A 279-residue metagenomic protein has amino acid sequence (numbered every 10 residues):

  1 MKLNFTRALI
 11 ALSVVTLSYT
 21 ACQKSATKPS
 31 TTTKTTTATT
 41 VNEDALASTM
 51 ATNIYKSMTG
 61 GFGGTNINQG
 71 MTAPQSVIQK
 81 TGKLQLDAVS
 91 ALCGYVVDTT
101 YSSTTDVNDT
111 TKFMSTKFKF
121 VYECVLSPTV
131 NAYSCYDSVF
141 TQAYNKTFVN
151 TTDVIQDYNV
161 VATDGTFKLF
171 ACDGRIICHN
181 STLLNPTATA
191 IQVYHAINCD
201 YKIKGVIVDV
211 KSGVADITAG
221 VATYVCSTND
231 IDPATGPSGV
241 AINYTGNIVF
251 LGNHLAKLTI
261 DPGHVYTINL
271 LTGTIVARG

Functional and structural regions predicted by a protein language model:
M1-L9: Bacterial N-terminal signal peptides that target proteins for export
R7, Q23-S25: Beta-sheet entry/capping signal
I10-A11, T27: Generic short amphipathic/hydrophobic targeting helices enriched at N-termini, encompassing Sec-type signal peptides
V14: Glycine-rich phosphate/dinucleotide-binding loop and adjoining beta-alpha-beta core of small-molecule
L17-A21: C-terminal motif of bacterial Sec signal peptides marking the signal peptidase cleavage site
S25-G279: Low-complexity, intrinsically disordered segments exposed to solvent
